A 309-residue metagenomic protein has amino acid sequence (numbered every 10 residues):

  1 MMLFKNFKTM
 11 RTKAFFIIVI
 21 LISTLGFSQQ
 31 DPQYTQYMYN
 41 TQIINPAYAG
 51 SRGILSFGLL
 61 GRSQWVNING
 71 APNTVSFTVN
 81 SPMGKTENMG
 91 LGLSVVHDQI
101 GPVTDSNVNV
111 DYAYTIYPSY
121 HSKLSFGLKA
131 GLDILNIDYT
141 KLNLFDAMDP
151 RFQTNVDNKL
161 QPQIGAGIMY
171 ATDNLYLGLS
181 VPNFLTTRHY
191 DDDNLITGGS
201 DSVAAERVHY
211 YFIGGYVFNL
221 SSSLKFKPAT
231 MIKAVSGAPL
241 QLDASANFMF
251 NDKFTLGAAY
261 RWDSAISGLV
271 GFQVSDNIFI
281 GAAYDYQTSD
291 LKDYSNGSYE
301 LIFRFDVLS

Functional and structural regions predicted by a protein language model:
M1-T9: Short, Lys/Arg-enriched N-terminal segments with co-localized hydrophobic residues within the first ~10-30 amino acids
N6, K13-S23: Sec-dependent N-terminal signal peptides
Q29-S309: Subset of outer-membrane beta-barrel
